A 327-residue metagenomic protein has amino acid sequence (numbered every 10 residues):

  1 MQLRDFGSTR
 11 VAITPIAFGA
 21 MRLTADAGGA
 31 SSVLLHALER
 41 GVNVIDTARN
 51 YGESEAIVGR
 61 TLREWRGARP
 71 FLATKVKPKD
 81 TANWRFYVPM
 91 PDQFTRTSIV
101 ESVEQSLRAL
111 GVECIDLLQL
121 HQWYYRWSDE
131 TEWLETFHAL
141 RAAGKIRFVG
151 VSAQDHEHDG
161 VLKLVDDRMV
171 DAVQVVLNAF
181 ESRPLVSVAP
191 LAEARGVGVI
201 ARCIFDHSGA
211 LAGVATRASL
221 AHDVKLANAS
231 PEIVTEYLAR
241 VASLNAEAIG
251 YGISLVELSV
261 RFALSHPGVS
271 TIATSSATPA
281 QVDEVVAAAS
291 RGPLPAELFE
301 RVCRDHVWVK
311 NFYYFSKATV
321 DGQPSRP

Functional and structural regions predicted by a protein language model:
M1-F71: N-terminal binding-site loop/beta-alpha segment at the start of enzyme catalytic domains that lines or forms
F6, F18, I45, V58 (+9 more regions): Conserved, mostly hydrophobic/aromatic
I16-G29, R85-V100, R126: Active-site mouth loops of central-metabolism enzymes
A25-A37, Q93-G111, D155-L164: Short, acidic/polar
G59-V76, E135-G144: Alpha-helix-loop-beta-strand connector modules within alpha/beta enzyme cores
W65-F94: Structural motif corresponding to the early beta-alpha repeats
L107-R126: Active-site groove signature of glycoside hydrolases
Y124-F315, V320-P327: Beta/alpha (TIM)-barrel catalytic core signal, keyed to glycine-rich beta->alpha loops juxtaposed to Asp/Glu that bind
